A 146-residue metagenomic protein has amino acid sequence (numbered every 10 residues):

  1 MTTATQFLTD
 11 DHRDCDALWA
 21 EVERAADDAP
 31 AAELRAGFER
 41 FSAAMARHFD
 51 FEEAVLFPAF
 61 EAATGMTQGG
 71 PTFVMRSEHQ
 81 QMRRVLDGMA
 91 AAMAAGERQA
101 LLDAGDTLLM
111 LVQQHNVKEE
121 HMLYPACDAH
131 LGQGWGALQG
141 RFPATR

Functional and structural regions predicted by a protein language model:
M1-R146: Small-residue-biased structural context
